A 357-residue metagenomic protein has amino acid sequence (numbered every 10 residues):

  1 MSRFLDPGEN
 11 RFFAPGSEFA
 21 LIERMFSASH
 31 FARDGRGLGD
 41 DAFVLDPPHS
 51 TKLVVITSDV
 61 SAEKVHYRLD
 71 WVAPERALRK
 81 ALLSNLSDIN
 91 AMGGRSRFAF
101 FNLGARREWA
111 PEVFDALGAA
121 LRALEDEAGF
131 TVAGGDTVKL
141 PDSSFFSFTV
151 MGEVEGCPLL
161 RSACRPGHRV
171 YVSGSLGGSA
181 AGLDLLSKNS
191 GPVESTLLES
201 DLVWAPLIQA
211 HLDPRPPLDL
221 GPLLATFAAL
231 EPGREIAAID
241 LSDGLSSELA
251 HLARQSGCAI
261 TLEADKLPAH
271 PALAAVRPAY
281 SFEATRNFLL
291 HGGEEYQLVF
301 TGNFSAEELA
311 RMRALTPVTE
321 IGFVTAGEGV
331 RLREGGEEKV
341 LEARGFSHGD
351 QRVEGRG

Functional and structural regions predicted by a protein language model:
S2-G357: Helix-biased detector of long, well-ordered alpha-helical tracts
